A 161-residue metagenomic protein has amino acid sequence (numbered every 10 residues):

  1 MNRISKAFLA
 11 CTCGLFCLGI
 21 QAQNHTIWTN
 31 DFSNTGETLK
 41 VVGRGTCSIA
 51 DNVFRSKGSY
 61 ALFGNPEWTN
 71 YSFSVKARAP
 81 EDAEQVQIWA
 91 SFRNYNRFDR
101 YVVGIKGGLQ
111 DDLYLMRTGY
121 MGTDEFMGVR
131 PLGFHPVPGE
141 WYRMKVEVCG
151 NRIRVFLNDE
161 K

Functional and structural regions predicted by a protein language model:
N2-A10: Sec-dependent signal peptide recognition, specifically the positively charged N-region followed immediately by
L9-C17: Bacterial N-terminal signal peptides
L18-A22: Sec/Tat signal peptide C-region and signal peptidase I cleavage site
Q23-R44: Extracellular carbohydrate-recognition regions
F32, F73-V75, W141-C149, I153-V155: Short tryptophan-centered beta-strand motifs in secreted/extracellular beta-sheet-rich domains of glycan-recognition
S56-M121: Secretory/extracellular carbohydrate-interaction modules and structurally similar beta-sandwich "look-alikes"
M121-R143: Short, aromatic/His-centered strand-loop micro-motif at the edge of beta-sheets
F156-K161: Short, solvent-exposed beta-strand-to-loop segments that form ligand-recognition rims of beta-rich domains
